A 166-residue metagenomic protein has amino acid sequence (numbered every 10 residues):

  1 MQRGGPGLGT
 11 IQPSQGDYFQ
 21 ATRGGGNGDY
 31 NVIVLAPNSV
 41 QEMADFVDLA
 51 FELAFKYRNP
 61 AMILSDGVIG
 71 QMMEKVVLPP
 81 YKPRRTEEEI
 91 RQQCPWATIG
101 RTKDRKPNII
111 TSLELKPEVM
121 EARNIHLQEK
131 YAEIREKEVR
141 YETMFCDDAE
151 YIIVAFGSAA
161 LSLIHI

Functional and structural regions predicted by a protein language model:
Q2-G4, S65-M72, G157-A159: Glycine-rich beta-alpha junction loops
G4-I11, A36-V40, I109-E121, F156: Hydrophobic alpha-helical scaffolding
P6-S14, D45-D48, M72-P79: Short acidic, glycine/serine/threonine-rich loops at helix termini
Q12-G67: Conserved thiamine diphosphate
R58-T143: Conformationally flexible catalytic loops at phosphate/diphosphate-handling active centers
M144, D148-A149: Membrane-water interface at loop-to-transmembrane-helix junctions
I152-V154: Conserved beta-strand elements of the Class I
I164-I166: Conserved small/polar residues in nucleotide/adenosyl-binding loops
